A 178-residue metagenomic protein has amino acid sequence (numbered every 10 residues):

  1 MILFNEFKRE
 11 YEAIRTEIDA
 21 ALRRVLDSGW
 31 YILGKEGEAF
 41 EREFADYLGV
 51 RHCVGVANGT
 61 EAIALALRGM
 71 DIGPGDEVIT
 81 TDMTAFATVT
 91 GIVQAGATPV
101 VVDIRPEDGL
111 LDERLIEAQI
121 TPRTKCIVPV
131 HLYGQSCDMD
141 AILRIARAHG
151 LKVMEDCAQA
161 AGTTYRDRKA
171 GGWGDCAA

Functional and structural regions predicted by a protein language model:
M1-W30: N-terminal "arm"/small-domain region of PLP-dependent enzymes with the aminotransferase-like
F4, I32-K35, W173: Short, hydrophobic secondary-structure boundary micro-motifs
E10, I14, G29-I32, E36 (+2 more regions): Conserved acidic
D19, R23, D27, E41-A45 (+5 more regions): Solvent-exposed, non-membrane alpha-helical residues enriched in polar/charged side chains
S28-E77, M83, G91-A95, V101-D103 (+1 more regions): Phosphate-binding glycine-rich loop
R68-C157, T164: PLP-dependent aminotransferase-like
E155-A178: Conserved active-site segment immediately N-terminal to the catalytic lysine that forms the internal aldimine
